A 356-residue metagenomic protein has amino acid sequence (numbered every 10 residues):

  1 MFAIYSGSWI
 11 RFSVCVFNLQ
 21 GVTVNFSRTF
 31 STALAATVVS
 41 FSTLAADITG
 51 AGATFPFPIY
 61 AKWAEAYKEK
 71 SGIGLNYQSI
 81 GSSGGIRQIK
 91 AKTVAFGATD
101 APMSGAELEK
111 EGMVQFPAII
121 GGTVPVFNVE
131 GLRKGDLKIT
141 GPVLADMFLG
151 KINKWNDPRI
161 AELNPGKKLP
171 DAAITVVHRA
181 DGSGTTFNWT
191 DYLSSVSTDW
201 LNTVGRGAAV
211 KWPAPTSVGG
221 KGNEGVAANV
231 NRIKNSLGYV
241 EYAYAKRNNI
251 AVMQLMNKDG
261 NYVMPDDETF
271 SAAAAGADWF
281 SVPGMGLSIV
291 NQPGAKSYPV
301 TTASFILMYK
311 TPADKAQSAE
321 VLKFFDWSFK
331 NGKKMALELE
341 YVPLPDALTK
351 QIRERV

Functional and structural regions predicted by a protein language model:
Y5, L19-S31: Bacterial N-terminal signal peptides that target proteins for export
V22, F41-A45: Sec/Tat signal peptide C-region and signal peptidase I cleavage site
S31-S42: Bacterial N-terminal signal peptides
A45-V356: Flexible loop/hinge segments at secondary-structure junctions
